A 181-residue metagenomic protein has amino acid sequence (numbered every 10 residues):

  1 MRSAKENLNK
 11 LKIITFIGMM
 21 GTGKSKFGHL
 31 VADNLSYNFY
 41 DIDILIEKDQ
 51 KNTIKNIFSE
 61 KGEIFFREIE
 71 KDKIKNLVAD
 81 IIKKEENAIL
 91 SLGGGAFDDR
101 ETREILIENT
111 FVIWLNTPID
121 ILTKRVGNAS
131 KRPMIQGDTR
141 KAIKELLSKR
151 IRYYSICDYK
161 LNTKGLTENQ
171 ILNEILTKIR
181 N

Functional and structural regions predicted by a protein language model:
M1-K10, L30, N34, N87 (+2 more regions): NTP-dependent small-molecule kinase module
F16: Hydrophobic anchor at the beta1->P-loop junction of P-loop NTPases
M19: P-loop (Walker A) phosphate-binding loop of NTP-binding proteins
T22: ATP-binding Walker
S25: Walker A/P-loop
D33-I44: Post-Walker A helix-loop "phosphate-sensing" segment adjacent to the P-loop in P-loop NTPases
I44-I107, R132, R140: ATP-dependent small-molecule kinase phosphotransfer cores that center on conserved nucleotide phosphate-binding segments
N109-R152: A glycine- and Lys/Arg-enriched "phosphate-lid" helix/loop adjacent to the NTP-binding pocket of small-molecule kinases
